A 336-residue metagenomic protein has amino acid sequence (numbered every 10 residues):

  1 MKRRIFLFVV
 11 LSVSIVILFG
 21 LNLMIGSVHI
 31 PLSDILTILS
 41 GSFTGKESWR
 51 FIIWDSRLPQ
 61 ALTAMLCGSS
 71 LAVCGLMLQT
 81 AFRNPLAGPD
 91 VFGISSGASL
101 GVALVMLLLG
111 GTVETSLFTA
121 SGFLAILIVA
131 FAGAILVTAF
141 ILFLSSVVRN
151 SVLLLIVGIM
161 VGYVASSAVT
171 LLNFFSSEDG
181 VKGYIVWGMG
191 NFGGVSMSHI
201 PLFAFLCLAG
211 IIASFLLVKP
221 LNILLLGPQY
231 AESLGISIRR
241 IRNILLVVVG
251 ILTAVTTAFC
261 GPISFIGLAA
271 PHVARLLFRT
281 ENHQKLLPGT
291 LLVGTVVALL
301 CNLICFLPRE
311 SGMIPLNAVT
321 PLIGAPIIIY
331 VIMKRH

Functional and structural regions predicted by a protein language model:
M1-H336: Alpha-helical transmembrane segments in inner-membrane proteins
